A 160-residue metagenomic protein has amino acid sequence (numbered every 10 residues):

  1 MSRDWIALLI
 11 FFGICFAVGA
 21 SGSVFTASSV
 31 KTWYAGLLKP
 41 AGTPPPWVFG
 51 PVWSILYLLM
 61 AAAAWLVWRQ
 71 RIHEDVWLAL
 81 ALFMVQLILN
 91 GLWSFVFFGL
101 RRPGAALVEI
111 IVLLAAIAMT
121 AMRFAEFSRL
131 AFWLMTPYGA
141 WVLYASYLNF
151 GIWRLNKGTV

Functional and structural regions predicted by a protein language model:
M1-L9, W65-L78, M122-A131: Helix-coil boundary and interhelical linker segments in multi-pass alpha-helical membrane proteins
S2-F25: N-terminal signal-anchor transmembrane alpha helix
S29-T43, W153, T159-V160: Cytosolic, membrane-interface loops and tails of multi-pass inner-membrane proteins
P44-L59, R101-L113: Membrane-interface loop-to-helix entry segments
L58-S94: Helix-adjacent hinge/juxtasegments
I72-H73, W93-G104, A125-R129: Membrane-interface helix caps and helix-loop-helix hairpins in membrane proteins
L80-W93, L107-T120, M135-V142: Hydrophobic alpha-helical segments of small multi-pass membrane proteins
R123-V160: Terminal transmembrane helical module of multi-pass membrane proteins
